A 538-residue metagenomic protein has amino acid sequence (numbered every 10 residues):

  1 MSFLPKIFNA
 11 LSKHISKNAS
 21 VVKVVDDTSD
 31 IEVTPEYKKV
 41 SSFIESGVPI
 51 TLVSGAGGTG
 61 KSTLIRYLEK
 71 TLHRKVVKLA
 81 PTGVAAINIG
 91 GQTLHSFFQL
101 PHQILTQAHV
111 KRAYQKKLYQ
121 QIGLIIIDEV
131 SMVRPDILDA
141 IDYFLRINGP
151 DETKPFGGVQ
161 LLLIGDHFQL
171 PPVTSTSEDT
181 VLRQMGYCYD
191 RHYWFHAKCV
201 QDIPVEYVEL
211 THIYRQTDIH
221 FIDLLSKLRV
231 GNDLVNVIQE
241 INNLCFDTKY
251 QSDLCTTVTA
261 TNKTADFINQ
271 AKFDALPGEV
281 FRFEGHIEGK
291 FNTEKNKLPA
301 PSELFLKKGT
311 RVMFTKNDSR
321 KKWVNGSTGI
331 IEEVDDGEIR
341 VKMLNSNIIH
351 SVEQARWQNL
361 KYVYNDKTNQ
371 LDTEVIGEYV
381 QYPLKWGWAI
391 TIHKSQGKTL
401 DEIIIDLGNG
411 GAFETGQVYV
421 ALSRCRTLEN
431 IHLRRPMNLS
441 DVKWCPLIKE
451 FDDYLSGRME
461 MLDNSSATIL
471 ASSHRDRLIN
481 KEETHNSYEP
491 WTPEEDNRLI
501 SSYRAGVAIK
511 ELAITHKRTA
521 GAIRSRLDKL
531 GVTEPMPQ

Functional and structural regions predicted by a protein language model:
S2-I479: Conserved ATP-binding/catalytic motifs of P-loop helicase motor domains
E32, D476-N497: Short, Lys/Arg-enriched anionic-surface-contact patches
F43, S501-S502: Short alpha-helical segment immediately N-terminal to, or the first helix within, an HTH/HTH-like DNA-binding domain
E511-I514: Short alpha-helical "recognition helix" segments of helix-turn-helix
L527: DNA major-groove recognition helix of helix-turn-helix
T533-Q538: Short Lys/Arg-enriched helix C-cap and helix-to-coil transition segments that create basic nucleic-acid-contact patches
